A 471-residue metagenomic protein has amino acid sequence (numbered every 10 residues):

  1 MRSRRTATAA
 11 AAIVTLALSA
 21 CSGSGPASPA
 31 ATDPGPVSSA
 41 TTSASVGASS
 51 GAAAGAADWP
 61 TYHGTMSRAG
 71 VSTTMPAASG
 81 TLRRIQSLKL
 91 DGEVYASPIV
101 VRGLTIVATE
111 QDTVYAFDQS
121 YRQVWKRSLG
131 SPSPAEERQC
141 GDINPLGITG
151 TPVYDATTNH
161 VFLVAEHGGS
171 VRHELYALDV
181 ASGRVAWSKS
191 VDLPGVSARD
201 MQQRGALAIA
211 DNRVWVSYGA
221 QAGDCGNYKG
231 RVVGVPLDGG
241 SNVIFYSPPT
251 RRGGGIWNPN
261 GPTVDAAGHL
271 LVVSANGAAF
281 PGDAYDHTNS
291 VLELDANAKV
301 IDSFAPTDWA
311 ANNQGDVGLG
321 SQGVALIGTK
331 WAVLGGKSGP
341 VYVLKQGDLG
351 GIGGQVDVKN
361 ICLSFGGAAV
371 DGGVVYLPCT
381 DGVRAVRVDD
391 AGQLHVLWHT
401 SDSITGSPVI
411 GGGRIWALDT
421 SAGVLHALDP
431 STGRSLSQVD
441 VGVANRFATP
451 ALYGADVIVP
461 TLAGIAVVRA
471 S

Functional and structural regions predicted by a protein language model:
M1-A10: Bacterial N-terminal signal peptides that target proteins for export
A17-A20: C-terminal motif of bacterial Sec signal peptides marking the signal peptidase cleavage site
S22-V37, S43-S471: Noncatalytic, solvent-exposed loop/strand surfaces of beta-propeller-type extracellular/periplasmic domains
